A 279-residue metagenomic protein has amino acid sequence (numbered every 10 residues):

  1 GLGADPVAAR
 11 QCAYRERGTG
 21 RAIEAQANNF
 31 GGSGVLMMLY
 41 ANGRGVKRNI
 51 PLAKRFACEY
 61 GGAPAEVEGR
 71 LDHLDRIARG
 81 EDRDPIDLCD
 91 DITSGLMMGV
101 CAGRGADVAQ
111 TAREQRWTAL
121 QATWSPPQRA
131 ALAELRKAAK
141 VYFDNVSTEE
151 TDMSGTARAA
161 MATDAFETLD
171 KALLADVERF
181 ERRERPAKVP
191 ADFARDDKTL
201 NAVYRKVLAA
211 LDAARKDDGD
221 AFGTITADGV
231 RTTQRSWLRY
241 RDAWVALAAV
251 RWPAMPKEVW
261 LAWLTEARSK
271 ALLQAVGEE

Functional and structural regions predicted by a protein language model:
G1-E279: N-terminal alpha-helical modules
